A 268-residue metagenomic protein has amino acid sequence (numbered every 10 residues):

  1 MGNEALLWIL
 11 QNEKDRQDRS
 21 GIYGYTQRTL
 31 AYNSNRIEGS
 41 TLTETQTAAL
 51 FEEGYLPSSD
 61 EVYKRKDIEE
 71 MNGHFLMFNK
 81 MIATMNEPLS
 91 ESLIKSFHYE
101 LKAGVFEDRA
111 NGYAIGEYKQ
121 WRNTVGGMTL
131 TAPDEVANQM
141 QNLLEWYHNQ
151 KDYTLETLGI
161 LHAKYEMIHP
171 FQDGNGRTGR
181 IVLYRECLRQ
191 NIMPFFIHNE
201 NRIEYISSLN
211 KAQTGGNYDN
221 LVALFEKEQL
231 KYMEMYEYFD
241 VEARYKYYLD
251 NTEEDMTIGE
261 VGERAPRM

Functional and structural regions predicted by a protein language model:
M1-D173, R177-M268: FIC/Doc superfamily catalytic core
